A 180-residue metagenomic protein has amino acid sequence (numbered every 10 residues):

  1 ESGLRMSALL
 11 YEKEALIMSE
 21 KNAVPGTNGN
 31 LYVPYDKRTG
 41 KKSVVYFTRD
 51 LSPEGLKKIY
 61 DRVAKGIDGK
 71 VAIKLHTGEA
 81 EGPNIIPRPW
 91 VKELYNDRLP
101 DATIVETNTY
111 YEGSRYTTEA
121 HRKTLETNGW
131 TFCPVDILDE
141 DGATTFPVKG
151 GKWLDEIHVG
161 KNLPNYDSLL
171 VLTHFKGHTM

Functional and structural regions predicted by a protein language model:
G3, S7-L9, E14, M18-M180: N-terminal and secondary-structure boundary signal
